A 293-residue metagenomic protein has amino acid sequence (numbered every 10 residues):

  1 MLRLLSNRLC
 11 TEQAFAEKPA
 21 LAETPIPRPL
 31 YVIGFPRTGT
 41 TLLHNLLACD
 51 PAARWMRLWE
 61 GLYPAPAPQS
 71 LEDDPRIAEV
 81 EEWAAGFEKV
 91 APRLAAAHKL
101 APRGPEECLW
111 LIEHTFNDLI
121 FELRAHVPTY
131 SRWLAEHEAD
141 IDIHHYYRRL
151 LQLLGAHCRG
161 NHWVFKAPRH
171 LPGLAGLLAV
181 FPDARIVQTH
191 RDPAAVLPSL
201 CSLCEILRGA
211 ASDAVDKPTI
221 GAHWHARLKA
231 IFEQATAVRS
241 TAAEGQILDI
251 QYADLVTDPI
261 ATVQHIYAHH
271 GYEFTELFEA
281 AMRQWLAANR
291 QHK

Functional and structural regions predicted by a protein language model:
M1-R28: Extreme N-terminal, non-catalytic leader segments that precede Walker-type/kinase nucleotide-binding cores
V32-D50: Glycine-rich phosphate-binding P-loop
C49-W59: Post-Walker A helix-loop "phosphate-sensing" segment adjacent to the P-loop in P-loop NTPases
L62-W163: PAPS-dependent sulfation machinery
L153-H157, Q234-I247: A structural motif corresponding to the C-terminal end of an alpha-helix and its immediate exit/capping segment
N161-P168, A184, A222, A243-H265 (+1 more regions): Phosphate-binding beta-loop-alpha motif at adenosine-nucleotide cofactor sites
K166, L177-S202: Conserved phosphate-donor/acceptor-positioning beta-strand/loop module used by diverse small-molecule
P198-I231, E279-K293: PAPS-dependent sulfotransferase catalytic core
